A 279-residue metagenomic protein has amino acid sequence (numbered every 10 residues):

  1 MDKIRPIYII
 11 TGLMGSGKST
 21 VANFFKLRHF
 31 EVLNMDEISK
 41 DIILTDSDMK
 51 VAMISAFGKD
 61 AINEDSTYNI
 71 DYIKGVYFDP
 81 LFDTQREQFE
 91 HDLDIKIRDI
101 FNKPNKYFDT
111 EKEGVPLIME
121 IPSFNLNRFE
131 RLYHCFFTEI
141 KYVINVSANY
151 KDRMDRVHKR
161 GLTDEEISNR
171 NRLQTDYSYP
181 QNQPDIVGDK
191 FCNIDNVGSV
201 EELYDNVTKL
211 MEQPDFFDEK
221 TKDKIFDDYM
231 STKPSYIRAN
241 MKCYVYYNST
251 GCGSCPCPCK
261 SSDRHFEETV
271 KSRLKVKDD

Functional and structural regions predicted by a protein language model:
I10: Hydrophobic anchor at the beta1->P-loop junction of P-loop NTPases
L13: P-loop (Walker A) phosphate-binding loop of NTP-binding proteins
S16: ATP-binding Walker
S19: Walker A/P-loop
K40-V115: ATP-dependent small-molecule kinase phosphotransfer cores that center on conserved nucleotide phosphate-binding segments
P104-T110, G114-H158: ATP-dependent NMP and nucleoside kinases share a basic, alpha-helical "lid"
R131-L132, F137, H158-T232: Small-molecule kinase domains that catalyze NTP-dependent phosphoryl transfer to phosphate-bearing small molecules
C243-H265: Cysteine-cluster motifs in flexible loop/terminal segments that predominantly coordinate metals
